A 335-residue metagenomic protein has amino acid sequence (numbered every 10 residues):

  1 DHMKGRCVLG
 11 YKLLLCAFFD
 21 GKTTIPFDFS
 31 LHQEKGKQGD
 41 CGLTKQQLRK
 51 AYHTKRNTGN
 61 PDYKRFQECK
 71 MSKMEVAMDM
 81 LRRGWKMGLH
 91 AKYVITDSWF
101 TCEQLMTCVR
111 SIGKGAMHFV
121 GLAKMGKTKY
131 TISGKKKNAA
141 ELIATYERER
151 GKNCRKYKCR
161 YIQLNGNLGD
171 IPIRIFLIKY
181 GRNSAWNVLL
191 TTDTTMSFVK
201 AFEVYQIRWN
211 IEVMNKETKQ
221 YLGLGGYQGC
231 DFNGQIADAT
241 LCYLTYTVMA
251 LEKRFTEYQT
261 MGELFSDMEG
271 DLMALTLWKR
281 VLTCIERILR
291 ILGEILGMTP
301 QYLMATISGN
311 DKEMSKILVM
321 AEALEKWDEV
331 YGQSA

Functional and structural regions predicted by a protein language model:
D1-Q47, K158-I162: Active-site-proximal, Lys/Arg-enriched surface segment that forms a nucleic-acid-binding/basic interface patch
M3-L9, G229-T240: Structural motif
C16, V94-T101, F119, L189 (+2 more regions): Short, conserved catalytic/metal-binding motifs centered on acidic residues
F18-D20, D28-Q33, S98, G121-M125 (+3 more regions): Short, structured patches in soluble enzyme cores that scaffold and shape functional sites
Q33, R49-T58, Y63-C69, L81-R82 (+4 more regions): A short, flexible helix-boundary coil/loop motif
A51-S133: Domain-level cores of phosphate- or acyl-group-handling catalytic modules
E147, S197-G229: Short amphipathic alpha-helical "interface-anchor" segments enriched in bulky aromatics
I171-M196: Charge-patterned, long linear interaction tracts outside catalytic cores
